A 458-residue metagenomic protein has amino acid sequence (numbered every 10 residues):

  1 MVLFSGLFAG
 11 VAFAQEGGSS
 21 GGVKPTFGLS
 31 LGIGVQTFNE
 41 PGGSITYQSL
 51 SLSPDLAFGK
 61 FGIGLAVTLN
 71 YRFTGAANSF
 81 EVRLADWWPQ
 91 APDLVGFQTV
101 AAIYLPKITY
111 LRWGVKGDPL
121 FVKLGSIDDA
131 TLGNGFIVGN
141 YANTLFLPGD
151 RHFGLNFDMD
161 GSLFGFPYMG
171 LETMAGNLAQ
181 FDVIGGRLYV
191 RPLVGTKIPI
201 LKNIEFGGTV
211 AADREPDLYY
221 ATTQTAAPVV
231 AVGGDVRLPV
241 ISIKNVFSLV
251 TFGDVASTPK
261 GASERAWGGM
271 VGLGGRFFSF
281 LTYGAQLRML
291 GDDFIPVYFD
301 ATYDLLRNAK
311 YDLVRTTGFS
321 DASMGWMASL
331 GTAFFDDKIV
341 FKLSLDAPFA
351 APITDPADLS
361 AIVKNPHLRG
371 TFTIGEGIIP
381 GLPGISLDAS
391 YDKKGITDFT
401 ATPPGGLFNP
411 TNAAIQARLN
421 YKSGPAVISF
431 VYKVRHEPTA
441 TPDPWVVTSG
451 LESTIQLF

Functional and structural regions predicted by a protein language model:
M1-G22, F458: Cleavable N-terminal export/targeting peptides
G17, G21-G28, G43-I45, G75-S79 (+5 more regions): Signature for the C-terminal beta-barrel architecture of outer-membrane proteins
I33-Q48: Surface-exposed strand-loop-strand hairpins of Gram-negative outer-membrane beta-barrel proteins
I63-Y110, I137: Surface-exposed loop and membrane-interface regions of Gram-negative outer-membrane beta-barrel proteins
R112-G133, I137-V138, H152: Hydrophobic alpha-helical hairpins/lids featuring a short glycine-rich hinge
F408-K422, I428-F430: C-terminal structured "cap/appendage" subdomains that terminate the fold
W445, S449-S453: Blade-level signature of beta-propeller repeat domains, shared across WD40, Kelch, NHL, RCC1 and BNR/Asp-box propellers
